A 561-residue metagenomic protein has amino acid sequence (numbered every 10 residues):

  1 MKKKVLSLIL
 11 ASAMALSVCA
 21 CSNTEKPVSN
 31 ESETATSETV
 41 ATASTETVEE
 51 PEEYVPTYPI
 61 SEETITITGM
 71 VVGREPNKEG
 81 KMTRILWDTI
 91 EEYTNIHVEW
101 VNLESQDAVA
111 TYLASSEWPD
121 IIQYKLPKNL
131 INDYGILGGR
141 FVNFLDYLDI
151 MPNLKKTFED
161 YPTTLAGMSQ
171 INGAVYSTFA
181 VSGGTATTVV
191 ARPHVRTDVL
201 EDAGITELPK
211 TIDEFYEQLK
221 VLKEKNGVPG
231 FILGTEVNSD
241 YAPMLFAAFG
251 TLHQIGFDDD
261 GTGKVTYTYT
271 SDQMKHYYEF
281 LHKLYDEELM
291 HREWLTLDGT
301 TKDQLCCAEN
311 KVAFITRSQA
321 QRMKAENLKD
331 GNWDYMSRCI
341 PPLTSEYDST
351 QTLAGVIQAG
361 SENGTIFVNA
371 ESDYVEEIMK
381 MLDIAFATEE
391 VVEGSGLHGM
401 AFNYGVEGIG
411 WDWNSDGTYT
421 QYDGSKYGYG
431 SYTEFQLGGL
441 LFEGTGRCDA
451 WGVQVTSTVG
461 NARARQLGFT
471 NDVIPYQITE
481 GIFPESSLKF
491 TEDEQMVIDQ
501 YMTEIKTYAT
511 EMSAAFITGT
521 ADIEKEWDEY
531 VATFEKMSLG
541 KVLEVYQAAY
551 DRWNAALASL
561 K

Functional and structural regions predicted by a protein language model:
K2-T24: Sec-dependent N-terminal signal peptides of Gram-positive bacterial secreted proteins and lipoproteins
S7, C21-I212, I255-F257, T262-Y269 (+1 more regions): Conserved N-terminal structural module of periplasmic/extracytoplasmic solute-binding proteins
Y54, T388-E511: Conserved small-residue motifs centered on glycine
E63-I67, T94-E99, S116-D120, G139-V142 (+6 more regions): Loop/turn elements at helix/coil->beta-strand transitions in domains of secreted/extracellular proteins
I131-D146, A325-L353: Ligand-binding "clamshell"
N172-D240, F257-C306, I315, I366-G408 (+1 more regions): Helix-loop-helix "hinge/cap" segment bordering the ligand-binding cleft or interdomain interface
T316-A320, L343: Long, compositionally biased non-globular segments that serve regulatory/targeting/scaffolding roles in eukaryotic
M336-V356, G405, D416-T418, Y422-G430: Extended amphipathic alpha-helical segments with heptad-repeat/coiled-coil character used for oligomerization, fusion
